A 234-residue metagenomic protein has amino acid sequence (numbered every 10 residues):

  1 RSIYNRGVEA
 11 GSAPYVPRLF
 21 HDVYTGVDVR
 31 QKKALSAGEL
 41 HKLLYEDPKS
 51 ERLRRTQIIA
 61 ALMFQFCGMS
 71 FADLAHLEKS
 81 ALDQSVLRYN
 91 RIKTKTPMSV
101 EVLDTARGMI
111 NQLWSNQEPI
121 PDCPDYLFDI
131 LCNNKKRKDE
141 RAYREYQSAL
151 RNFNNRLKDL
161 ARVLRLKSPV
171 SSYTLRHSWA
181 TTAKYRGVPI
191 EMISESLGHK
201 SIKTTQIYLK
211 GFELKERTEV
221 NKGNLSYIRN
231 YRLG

Functional and structural regions predicted by a protein language model:
N5-D28, C123-D129: Short, charged hinge/linker segments at domain and secondary-structure junctions
P14-F71, A75: Basic, Lys/Arg- and aromatic-enriched nucleic-acid-binding interface segment
H21-D22, H76-Q112: Conserved tyrosine-mediated DNA breakage-rejoining catalytic core shared by Y-recombinases
A34, R91-K95, N134, L197-K222: Catalytic-site neighborhood detector that most strongly recognizes the C-terminal catalytic loop/helix of tyrosine
L40, L103-K167: Active-site/catalytic core of tyrosine-dependent DNA strand-transfer enzymes
K49-S50, E145, N154-E195: Short, basic (Lys/Arg/His-rich) helix/loop patches that form interaction surfaces in the mid-to-C-terminal regions
S80-V86, L166-S168, V188-I207, L233-G234: Short, polar N-cap/turn motifs at the start of nucleic acid-interacting alpha helices
E101-D104, Q112-L113, K210-G234: DNA/chromatin major-groove-contacting recognition/catalytic segments
